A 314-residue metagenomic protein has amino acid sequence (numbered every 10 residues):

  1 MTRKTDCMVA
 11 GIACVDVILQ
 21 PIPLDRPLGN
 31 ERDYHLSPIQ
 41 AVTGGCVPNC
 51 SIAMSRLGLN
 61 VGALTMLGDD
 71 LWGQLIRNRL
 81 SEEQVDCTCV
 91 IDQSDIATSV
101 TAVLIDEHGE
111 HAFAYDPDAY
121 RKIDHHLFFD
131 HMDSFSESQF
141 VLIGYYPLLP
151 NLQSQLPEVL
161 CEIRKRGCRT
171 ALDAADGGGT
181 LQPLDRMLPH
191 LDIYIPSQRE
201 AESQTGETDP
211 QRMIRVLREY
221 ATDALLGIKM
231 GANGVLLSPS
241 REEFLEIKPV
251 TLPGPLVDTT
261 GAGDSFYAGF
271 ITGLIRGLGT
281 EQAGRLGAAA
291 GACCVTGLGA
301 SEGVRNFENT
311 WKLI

Functional and structural regions predicted by a protein language model:
M1-G11, V17-P21, E162, P210-I314: Conserved phosphate-binding/catalytic region of the ribokinase-like
M1-M66, L71-E82: Glycine-rich phosphate/adenosyl-contacting loop at the front of the ribokinase-like
T2, M132-S136, L188-P189: A short, aliphatic-rich alpha-helical micro-motif
D6, Q139-F140, I193, L225: Structural motif
M54, S197, G263: Short, conserved phosphate/pyrophosphate- and ester-handling motifs at nucleotide-, phospho-/glycolipid
R79-I96: A glycine-rich helix N-cap at a beta->alpha junction
D92, V103-P150: Conserved phosphate-binding/catalytic loop of the ribokinase/pfkB sugar-kinase fold
P157-R169, A174-L245: Conserved phosphate/ATP/ADP-binding segment of small-molecule kinases
